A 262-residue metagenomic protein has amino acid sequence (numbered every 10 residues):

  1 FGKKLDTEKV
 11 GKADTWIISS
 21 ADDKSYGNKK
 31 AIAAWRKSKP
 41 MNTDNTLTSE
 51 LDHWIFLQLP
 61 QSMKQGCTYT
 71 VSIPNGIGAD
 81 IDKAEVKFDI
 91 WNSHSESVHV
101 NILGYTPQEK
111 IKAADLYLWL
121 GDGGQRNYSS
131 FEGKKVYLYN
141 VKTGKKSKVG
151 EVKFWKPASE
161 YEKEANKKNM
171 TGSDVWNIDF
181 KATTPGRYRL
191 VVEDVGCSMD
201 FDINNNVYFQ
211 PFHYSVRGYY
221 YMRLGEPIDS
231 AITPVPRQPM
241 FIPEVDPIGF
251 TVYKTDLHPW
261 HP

Functional and structural regions predicted by a protein language model:
F1-S38, N127-V152: Extended low-complexity, serine/threonine- and proline-enriched intrinsically disordered segments
G2, I17, G27, L138-N140 (+5 more regions): Compositionally biased, intrinsically disordered low-complexity regions enriched in proline and serine
G11, A21, K30, S49 (+6 more regions): Alpha-helical structural elements
K29-I32, I55-L59, V216-R223: Generic hydrophobic, helix-prone segments enriched in Leu/Val/Ile
T43-G66, S72-S97, N101-N206: Ligand-binding face of N-terminal immunoglobulin V-set domains in extracellular IgSF glycoproteins
W91-P107, G196-P262: An acidic-aromatic substrate-binding cleft motif
